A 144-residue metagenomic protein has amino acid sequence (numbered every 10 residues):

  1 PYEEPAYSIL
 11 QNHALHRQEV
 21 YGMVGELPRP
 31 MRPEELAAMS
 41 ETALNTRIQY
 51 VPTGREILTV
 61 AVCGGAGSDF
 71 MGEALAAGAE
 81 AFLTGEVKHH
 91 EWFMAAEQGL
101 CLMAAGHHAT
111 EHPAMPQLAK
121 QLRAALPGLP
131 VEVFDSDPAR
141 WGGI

Functional and structural regions predicted by a protein language model:
P1-I144: Hydrophobic structural segments
